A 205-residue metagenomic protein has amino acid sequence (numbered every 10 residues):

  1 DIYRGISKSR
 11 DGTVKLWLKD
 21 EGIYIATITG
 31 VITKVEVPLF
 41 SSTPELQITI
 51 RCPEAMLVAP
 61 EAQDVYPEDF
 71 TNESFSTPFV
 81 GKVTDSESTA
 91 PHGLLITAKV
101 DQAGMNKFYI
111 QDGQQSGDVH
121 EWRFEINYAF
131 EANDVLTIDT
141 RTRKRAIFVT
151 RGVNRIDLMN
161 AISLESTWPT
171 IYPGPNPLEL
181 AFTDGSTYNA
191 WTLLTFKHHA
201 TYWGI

Functional and structural regions predicted by a protein language model:
D1-S7: Short amphipathic alpha-helices in soluble, non-transmembrane regions that often serve as interface/regulatory elements
I2, L16, L46-C52, W168-I171 (+1 more regions): Generic hydrophobic secondary-structure signal
K8-L57: Short beta-strand and beta-hairpin "edge-sheet" elements
A59-I205: Intrinsically disordered, low-complexity segments enriched in serine, threonine, and glycine
